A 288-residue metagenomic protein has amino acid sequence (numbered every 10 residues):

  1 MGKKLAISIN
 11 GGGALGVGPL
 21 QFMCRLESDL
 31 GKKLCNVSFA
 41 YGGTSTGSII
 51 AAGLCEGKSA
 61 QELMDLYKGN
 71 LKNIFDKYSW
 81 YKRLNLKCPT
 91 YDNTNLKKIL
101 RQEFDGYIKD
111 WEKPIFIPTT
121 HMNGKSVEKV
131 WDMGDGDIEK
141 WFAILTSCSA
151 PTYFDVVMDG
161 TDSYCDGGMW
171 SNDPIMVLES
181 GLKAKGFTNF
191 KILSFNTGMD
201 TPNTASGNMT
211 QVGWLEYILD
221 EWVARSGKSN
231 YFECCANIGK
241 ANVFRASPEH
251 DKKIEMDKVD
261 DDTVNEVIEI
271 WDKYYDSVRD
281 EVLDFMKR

Functional and structural regions predicted by a protein language model:
M1-R288: Patatin-like phospholipase
